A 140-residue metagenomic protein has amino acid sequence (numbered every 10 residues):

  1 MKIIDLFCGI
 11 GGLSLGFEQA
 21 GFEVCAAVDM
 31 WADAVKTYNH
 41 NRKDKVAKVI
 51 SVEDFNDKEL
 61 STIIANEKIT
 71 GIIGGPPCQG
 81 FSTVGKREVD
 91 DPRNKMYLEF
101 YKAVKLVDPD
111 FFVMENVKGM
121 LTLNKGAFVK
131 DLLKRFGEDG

Functional and structural regions predicted by a protein language model:
M1-G140: Conserved active-site and SAM-binding loop architecture of S-adenosyl-L-methionine-dependent nucleic-acid
